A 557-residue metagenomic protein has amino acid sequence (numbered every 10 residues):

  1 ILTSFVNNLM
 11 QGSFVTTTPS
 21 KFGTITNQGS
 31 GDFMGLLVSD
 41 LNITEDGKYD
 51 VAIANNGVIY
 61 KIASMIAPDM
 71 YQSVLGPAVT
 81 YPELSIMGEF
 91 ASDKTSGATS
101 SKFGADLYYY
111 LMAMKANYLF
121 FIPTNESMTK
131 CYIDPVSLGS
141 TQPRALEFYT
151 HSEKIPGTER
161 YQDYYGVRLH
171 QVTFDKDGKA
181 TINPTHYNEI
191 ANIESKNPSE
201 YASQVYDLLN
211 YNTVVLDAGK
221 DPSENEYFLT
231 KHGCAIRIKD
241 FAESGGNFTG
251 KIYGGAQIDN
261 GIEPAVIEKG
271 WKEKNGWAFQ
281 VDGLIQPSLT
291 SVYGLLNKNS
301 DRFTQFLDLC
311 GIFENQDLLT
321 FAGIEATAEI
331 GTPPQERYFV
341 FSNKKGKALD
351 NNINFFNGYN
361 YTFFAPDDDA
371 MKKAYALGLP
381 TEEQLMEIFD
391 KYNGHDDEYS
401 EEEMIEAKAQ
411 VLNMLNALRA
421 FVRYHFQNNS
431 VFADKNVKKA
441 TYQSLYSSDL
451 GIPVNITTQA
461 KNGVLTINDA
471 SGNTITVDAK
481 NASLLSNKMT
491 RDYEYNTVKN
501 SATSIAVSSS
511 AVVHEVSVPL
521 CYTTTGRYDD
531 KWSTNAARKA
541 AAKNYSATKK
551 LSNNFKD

Functional and structural regions predicted by a protein language model:
I1-D557: Mature, structured domains of secreted/extracytosolic soluble proteins
